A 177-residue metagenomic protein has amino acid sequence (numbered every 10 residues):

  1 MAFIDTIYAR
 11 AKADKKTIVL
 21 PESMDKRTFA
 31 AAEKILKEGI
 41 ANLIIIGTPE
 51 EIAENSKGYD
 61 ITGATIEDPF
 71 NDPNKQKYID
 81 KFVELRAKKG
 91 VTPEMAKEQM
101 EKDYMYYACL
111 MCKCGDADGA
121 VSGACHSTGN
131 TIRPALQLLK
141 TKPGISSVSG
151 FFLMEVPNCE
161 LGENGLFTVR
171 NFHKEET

Functional and structural regions predicted by a protein language model:
M1-T177: Anion-binding alpha/beta catalytic cores of soluble intermediary-metabolism enzymes, centered on
